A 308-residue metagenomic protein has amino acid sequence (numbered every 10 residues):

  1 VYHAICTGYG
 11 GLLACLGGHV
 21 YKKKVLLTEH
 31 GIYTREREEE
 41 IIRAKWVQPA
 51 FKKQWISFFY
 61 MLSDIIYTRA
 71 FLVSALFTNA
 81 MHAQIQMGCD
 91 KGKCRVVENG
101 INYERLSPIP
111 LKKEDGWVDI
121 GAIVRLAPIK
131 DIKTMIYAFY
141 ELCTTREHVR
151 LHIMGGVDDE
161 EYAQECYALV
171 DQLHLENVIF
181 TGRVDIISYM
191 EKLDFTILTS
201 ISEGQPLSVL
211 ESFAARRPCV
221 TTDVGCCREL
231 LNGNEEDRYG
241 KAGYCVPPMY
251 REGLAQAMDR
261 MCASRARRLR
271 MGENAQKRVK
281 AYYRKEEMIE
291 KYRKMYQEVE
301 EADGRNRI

Functional and structural regions predicted by a protein language model:
N79, G100: Carbohydrate-associated surface elements
P110-C143, H152: Conserved donor-binding/catalytic core segment of Leloir-type glycosyltransferases
I123, R150-Q164: Glycosyltransferase donor-sugar binding loop
A163-R183: Nucleotide-activated donor-binding/catalytic signature segment of Leloir-type glycosyltransferases, i.e., the conserved
I201: Aromatic "clamp/platform" in nucleotide-sugar-dependent glycosyltransferases that forms part of the donor/acceptor
P218-T221, G225-N232: Short hydrophobic beta-strand element within catalytic cores of glycosyltransferases and related nucleotide-activated
G233-R251, R260-R265: Conserved acidic donor-binding segment of nucleotide-sugar-dependent glycosyltransferases
A242, G253, R260, R267-Y282 (+1 more regions): A short, well-ordered alpha-helix in the C-terminal region of glycosyltransferases
